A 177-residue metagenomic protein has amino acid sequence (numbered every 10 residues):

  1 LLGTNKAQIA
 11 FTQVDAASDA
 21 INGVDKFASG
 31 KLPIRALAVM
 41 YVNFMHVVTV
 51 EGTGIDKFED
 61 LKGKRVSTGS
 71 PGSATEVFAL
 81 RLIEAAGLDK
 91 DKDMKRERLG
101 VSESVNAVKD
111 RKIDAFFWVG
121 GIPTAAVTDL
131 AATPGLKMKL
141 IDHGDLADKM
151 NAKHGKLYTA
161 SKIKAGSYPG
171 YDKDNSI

Functional and structural regions predicted by a protein language model:
L1, N43-D110: Bilobed "Venus flytrap"/periplasmic-binding protein-like clamshell domains and structurally analogous long
L1-D19: N-terminal (or domain-start) structured segment
K6-Q8, L32-P33, G63-K64, K112-D114 (+1 more regions): Loop/turn elements at helix/coil->beta-strand transitions in domains of secreted/extracellular proteins
V14, D25, K90-I177: Pocket-lining segment of extracytoplasmic ligand-binding domains
V14-A17, V42, V50-T53, P71 (+2 more regions): Solvent-exposed coil/turn segments that connect beta secondary-structure elements in extracytoplasmic/periplasmic
D19-N22, A28-P33: N-terminal post-signal-peptidase region of extra-cytosolic proteins
I21-G23, F78-L80, T128: Short, solvent-exposed loop/turn and secondary-structure capping segments
G30, L37-F44, T133-L136, G144: Short Pro/Gly-enriched coil loops immediately N-terminal to beta-strands
